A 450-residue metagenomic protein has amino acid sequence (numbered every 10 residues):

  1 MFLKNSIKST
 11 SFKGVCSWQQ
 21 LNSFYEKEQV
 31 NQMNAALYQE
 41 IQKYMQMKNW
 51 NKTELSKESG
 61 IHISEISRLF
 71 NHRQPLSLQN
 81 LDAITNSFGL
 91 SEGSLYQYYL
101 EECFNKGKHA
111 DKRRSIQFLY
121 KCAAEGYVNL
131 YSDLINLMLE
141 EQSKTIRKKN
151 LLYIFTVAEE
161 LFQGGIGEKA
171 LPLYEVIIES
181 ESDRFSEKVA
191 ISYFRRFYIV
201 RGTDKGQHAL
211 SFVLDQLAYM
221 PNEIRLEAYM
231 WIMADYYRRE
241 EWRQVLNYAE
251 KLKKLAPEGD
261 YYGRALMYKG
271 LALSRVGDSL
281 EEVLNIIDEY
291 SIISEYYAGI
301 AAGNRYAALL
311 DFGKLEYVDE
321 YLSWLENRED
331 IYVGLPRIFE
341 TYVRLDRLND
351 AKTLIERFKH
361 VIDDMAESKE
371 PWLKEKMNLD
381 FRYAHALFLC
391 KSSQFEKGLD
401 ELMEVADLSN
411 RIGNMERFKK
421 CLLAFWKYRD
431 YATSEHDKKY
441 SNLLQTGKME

Functional and structural regions predicted by a protein language model:
M1, E26-W50, N378-E450: C-terminal non-catalytic interaction modules
Q29, M33, S77, K108-S115 (+7 more regions): Generic helix N-cap/helix-start motif at coil->alpha-helix transitions
G60-L76, L100-F104: Recognition helix of helix-turn-helix/homeodomain-like DNA-binding domains that insert into the DNA major groove
I66, E102-G107, A123, L137-R147 (+8 more regions): Solenoid-like repeat scaffolds
Q79-L95, K427-R429: DNA major-groove recognition helix of helix-turn-helix/homeodomain DNA-binding modules
F118, L134, V157, I191 (+9 more regions): Structural register within alpha-helical repeat arrays
K121-I135, L161-E175, Y198-V213, Y237-E250 (+4 more regions): Helix-turn-helix repeat elements of alpha-solenoid scaffolds
E140-Y268, A272: Mid-protein regulatory/catalytic core that forms ligand/cofactor-binding pockets and protein-protein interaction
